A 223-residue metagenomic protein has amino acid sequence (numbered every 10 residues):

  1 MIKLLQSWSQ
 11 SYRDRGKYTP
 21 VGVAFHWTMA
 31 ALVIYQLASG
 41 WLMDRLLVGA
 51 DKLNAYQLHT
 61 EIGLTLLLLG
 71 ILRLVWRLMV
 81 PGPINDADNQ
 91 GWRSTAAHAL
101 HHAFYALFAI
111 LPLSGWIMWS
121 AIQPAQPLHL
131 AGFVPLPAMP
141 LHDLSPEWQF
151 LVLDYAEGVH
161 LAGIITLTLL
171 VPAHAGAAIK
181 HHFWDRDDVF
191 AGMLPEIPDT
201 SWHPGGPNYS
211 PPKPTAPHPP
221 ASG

Functional and structural regions predicted by a protein language model:
M1-G223: Membrane-embedded alpha-helical bundles that constitute the cytochrome b-like, heme-associated redox core of multi-pass
